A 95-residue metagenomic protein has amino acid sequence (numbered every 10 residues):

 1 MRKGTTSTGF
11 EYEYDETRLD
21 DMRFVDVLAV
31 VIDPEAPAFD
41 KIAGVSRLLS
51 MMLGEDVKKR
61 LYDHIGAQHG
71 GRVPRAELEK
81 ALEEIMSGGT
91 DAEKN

Functional and structural regions predicted by a protein language model:
M1-T5: Short acidic, Pro/Gly- and aromatic-enriched capping/linker segments at domain boundaries
F10-N95: Short, surface-exposed, charged amphipathic helix/loop patches that serve as local interaction elements
